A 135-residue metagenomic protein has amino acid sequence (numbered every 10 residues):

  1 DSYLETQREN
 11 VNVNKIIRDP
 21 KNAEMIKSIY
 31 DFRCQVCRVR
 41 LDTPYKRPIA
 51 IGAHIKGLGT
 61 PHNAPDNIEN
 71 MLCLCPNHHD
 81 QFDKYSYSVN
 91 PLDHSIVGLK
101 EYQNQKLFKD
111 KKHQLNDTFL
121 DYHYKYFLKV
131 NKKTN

Functional and structural regions predicted by a protein language model:
D1-E24, R38-I49: A short mid-domain helix/strand-loop element embedded in enzyme catalytic domains that forms or borders the active-site
I17-P20, D42, R47-N135: A detector for short metal-coordination/catalytic motifs
E24-Y30: Sequence/structural segment immediately N-terminal to covalent heme-attachment motifs in c-type and related
Y30-R33, M71: Secretory pathway export signals and precursors
R33-C34, S86: Beta-sheet entry/capping signal
C34-C37, C75: Short cysteine-rich clusters marking metal-coordination/redox-active sites
